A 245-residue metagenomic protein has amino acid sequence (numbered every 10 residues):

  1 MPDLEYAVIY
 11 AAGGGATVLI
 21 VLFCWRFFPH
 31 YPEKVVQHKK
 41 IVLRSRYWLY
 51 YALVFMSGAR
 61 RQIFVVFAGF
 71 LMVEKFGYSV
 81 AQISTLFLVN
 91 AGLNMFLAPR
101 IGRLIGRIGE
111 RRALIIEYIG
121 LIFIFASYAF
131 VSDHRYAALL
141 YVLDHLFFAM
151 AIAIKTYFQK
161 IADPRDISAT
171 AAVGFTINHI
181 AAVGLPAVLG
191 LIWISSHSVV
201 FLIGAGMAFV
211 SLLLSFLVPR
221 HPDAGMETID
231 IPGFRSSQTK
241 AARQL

Functional and structural regions predicted by a protein language model:
M1-I9, G69-F70, E74, G184-V200: Transmembrane alpha-helix termini and helix-breaking/packing motifs in multi-pass membrane transporters
G14, R112-S127, A205: Structural signature of the two symmetry-related core transmembrane helices
G14-E33, S211-P219: C-terminal membrane-cytosol helix-exit motif in multi-pass small-molecule transporters
V66-I83: Short amphipathic helix-loop junctions that connect adjacent transmembrane helices in Major Facilitator Superfamily/SLC
V80-A81, P164-G174: Loop-to-transmembrane helix entry/capping segments in MFS-fold secondary transporters and related SLC/MFSD carriers
L97-G109, W193-I194: Helix-to-loop junctions at the C-terminal end of transmembrane segments in multipass secondary transporters
R135-A149: Hydrophobic core of transmembrane alpha-helices in multi-pass small-molecule transporters, especially MFS/SLC-type
A149-A162: Intracellular juxtamembrane helix-capping segments at the cytosolic ends of symmetry-related transmembrane helices
